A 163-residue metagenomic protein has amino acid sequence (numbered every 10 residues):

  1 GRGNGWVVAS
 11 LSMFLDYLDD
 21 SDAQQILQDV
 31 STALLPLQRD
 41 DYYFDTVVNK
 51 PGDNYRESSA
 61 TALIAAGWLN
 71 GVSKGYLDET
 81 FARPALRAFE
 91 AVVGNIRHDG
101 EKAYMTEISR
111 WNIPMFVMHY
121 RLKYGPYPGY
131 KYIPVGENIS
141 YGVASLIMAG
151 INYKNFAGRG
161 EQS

Functional and structural regions predicted by a protein language model:
G1-G5: Solenoidal tandem-repeat scaffolds enriched in leucines and small polar residues
V8-N49: Oxyanion-binding "anion nests"
D20, Q24, N54, D78: Flexible, glycine- and charge-enriched loops at secondary-structure boundaries
F44, R56, A60-W68, V72-S163: CBM-like carbohydrate-recognition segments
N49-E57: A glycine-rich, coil/turn loop motif that links secondary-structure elements
